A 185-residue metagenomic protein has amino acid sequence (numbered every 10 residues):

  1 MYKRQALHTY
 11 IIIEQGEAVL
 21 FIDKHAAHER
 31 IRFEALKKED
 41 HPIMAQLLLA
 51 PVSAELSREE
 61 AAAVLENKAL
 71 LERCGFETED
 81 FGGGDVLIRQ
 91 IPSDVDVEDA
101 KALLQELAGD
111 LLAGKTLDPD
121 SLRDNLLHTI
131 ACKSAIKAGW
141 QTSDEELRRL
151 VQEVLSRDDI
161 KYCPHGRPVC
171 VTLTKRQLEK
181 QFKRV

Functional and structural regions predicted by a protein language model:
K3-V185: Long, charged low-complexity intrinsically disordered regions
